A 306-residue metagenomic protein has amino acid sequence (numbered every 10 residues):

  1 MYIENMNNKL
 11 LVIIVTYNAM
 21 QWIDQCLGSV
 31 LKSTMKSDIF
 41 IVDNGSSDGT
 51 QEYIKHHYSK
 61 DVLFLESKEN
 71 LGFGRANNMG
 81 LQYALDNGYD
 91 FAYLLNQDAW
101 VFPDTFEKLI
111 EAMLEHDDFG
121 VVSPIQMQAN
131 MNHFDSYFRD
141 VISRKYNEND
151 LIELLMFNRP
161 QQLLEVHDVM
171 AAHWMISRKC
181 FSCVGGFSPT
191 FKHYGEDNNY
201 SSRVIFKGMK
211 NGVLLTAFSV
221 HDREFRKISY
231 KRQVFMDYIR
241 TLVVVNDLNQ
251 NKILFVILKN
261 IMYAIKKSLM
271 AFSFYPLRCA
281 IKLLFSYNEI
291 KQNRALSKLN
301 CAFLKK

Functional and structural regions predicted by a protein language model:
G28-S37: Short, acidic, metal-binding catalytic loop of nucleotide-sugar glycosyltransferases
S29, D43-E52, E69, A99: A conserved acidic beta->alpha catalytic loop
S67-N87: Glycine-rich, basic loop-to-helix element that forms the pyrophosphate-binding segment of sugar-nucleotide handling
Y89-W100: Short beta-strand-to-loop acidic/aromatic patch adjacent to the donor-nucleotide binding site
F102-Y137: Conserved donor NDP-sugar-binding/catalytic core segment of glycosyltransferases
I142-V166: Short, flexible, basic/aromatic active-site loop/helix in glycosyltransferases
D168-I176, C180-G185, T190-F218: A short, conserved alpha-helix in the catalytic core of glycosyltransferases
R232-L242, N246-K306: Non-catalytic, C-terminal membrane-associated alpha-helical segments of glycosyltransferases
